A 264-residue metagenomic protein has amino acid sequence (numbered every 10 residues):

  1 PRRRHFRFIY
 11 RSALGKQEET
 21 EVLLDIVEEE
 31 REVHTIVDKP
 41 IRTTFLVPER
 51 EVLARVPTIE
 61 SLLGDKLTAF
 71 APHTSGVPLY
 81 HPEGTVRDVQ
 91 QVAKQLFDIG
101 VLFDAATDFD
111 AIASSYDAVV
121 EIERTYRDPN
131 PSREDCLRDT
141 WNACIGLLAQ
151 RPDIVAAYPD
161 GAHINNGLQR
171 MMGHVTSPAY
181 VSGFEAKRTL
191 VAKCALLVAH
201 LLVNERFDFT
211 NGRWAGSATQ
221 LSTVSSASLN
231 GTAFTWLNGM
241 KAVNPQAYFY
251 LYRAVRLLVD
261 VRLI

Functional and structural regions predicted by a protein language model:
R2-S177, A192, L196-H200, A215 (+3 more regions): Catalytic cores of NTP-dependent nucleotidyl/adenyl transfer enzymes across multiple folds
T176-S228: C-terminal interaction module
A233: Conserved acidic
